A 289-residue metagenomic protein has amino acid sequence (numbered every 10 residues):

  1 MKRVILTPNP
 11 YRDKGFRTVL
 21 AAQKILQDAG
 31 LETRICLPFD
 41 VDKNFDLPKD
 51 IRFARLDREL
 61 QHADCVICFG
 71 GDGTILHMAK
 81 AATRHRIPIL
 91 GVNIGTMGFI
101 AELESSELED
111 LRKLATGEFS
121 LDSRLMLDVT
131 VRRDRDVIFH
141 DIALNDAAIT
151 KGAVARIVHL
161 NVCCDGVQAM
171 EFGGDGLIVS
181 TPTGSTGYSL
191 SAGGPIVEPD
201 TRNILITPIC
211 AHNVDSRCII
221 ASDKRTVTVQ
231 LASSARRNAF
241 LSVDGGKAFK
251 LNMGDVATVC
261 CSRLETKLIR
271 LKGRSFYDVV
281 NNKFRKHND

Functional and structural regions predicted by a protein language model:
M1-C65, S106-D122, V131-D141: ATP/NTP phosphate-donor binding region
L6, C68, V179: Redox-cofactor binding/interface segments in oxidoreductases and associated redox assembly factors
Y11, D72-T74, M97, T183-S185: Short glycine-rich anion-binding loops that position phosphate/pyrophosphate groups of nucleotides and phosphorylated
G15-F16, G73-M78, T186-S191: Short glycine/serine/threonine-rich phosphate/pyrophosphate-binding segments that cradle anionic phosphate groups
H85-L103: Short, acidic/small-residue loops that bind anionic groups at enzyme active sites
M97-D175: Catalytic core of DAGKc-family lipid kinases
I149, D165-Q168, R217-D289: ATP/nucleoside-binding phosphotransfer catalytic cores, i.e., glycine-rich phosphate-binding loops
M170-D215: Gly/Ser/Thr-rich active-site loops/lids in small-molecule metabolic enzymes that frequently grip phosphoryl groups
